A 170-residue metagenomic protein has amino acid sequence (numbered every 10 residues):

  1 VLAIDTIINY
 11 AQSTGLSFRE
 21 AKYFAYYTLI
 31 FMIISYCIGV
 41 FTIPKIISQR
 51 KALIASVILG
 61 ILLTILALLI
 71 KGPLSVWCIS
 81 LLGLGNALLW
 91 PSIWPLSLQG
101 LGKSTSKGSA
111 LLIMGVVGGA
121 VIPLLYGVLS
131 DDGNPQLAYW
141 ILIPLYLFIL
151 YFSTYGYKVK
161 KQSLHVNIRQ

Functional and structural regions predicted by a protein language model:
V1-Y26: Extracytoplasmic gate region of multi-pass secondary transporters
A11-Q12, T42-I43, Y126-N134, A138: Interfacial helix-cap and linker-helix signal at transmembrane-aqueous boundaries of multi-pass secondary transporters
Y23-M32, M114-G115, L145: Transmembrane alpha-helical segments of major facilitator superfamily
S35-S48, S130: Helix-to-loop junctions at the C-terminal end of transmembrane segments in multipass secondary transporters
K51-L66: Structural signature of the two symmetry-related core transmembrane helices
A87-G102: Intracellular juxtamembrane helix-capping segments at the cytosolic ends of symmetry-related transmembrane helices
L98-N134: A late C-terminal transmembrane helix in Major Facilitator Superfamily
I143-Q170: Multi-pass alpha-helical transporter architecture, strongest for 12-TM Major Facilitator/SLC carriers used
